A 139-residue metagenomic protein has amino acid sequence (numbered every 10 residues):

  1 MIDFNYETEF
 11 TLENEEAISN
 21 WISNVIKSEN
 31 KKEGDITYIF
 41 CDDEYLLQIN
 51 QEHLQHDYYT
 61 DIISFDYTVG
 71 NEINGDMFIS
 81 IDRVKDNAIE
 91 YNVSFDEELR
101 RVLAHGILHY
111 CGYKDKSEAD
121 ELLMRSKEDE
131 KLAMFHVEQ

Functional and structural regions predicted by a protein language model:
M1-R100, C111-Q139: An acidic/histidine-cluster motif and surrounding catalytic segment that typifies divalent-metal-assisted enzyme active
L108: Conserved ATP-binding N-box helix of the HATPase_c
